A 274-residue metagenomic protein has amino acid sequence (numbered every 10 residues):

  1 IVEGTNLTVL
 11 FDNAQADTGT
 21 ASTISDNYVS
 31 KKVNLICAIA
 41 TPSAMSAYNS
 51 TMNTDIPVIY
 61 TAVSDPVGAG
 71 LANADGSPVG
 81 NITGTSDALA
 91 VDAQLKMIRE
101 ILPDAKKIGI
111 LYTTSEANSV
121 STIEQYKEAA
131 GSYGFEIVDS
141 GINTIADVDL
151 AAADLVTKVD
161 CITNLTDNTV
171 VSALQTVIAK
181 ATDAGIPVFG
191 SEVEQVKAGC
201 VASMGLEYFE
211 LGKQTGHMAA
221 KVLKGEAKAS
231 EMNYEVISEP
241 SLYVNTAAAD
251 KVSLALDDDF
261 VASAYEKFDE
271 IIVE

Functional and structural regions predicted by a protein language model:
I1-A21, N81-I82, A129-I145: Short beta-strand elements in bilobed, periplasmic/extracellular small-molecule ligand-binding domains
V9-N73, D167-T182, I186-F189: Beta-alpha junction/loop-to-helix N-cap segments that form part of ligand/metal-binding clefts
N34-I36, K106, D160: Conserved acidic residues
D65-K107, L206-A227: Hydrophobic alpha-helical segments within soluble ligand-binding/sensing domains
T83-G131, N233-A249: An alpha-beta-alpha
A117-E192: Pocket-lining segment of extracytoplasmic ligand-binding domains
K197-G199: Small-residue-rich helix-loop
K221-E274: Hinge/cleft segment of the Venus flytrap/periplasmic-binding protein
